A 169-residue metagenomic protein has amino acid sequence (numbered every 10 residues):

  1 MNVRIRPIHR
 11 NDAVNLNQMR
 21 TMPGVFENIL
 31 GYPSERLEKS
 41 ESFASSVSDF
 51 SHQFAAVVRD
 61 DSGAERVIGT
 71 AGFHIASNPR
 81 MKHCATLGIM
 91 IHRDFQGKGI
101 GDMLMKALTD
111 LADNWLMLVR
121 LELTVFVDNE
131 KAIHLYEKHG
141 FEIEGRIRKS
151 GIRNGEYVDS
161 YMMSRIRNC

Functional and structural regions predicted by a protein language model:
V3-Q18: A short beta-loop-alpha structural element at the N-terminal edge of CoA-dependent acyl/N-acetyltransferase catalytic
P7-R10, N28-D94, L111, I166-N168: Acetyl-CoA-dependent GNAT
L16-R20, G24, S40: Hydrophobic alpha-helical core bundles mediating ligand binding, dimerization, or RNAP-core interactions
I91, G97-A112, I133-K138: Conserved acetyl-CoA-binding loop-helix of GNAT-fold acetyltransferases
M105, D113-T124: Conserved GNAT acetyl-CoA-binding A-motif
R120-V125, E137, E142-V158: Conserved catalytic-core motifs of GNAT/GCN5-like acyltransferases
E156-C169: Terminal substrate-recognition subdomain of acyl/acetyltransferases
